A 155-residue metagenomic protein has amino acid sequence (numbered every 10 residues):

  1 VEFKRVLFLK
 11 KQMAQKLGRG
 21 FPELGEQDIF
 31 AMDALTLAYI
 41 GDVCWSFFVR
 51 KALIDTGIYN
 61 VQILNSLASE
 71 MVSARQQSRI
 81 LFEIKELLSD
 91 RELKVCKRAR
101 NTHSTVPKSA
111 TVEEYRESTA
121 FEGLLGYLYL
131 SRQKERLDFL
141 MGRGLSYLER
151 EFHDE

Functional and structural regions predicted by a protein language model:
V1-E155: Double-stranded RNA-binding/processing signature
